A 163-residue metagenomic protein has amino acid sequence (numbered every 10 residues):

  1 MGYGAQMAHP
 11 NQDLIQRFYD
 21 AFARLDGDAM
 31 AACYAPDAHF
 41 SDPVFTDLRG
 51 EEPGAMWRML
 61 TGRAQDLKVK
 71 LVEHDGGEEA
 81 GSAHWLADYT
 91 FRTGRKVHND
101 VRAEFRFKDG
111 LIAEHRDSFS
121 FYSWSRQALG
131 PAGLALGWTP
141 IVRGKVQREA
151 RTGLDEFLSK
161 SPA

Functional and structural regions predicted by a protein language model:
M1-A32, P36, R148-A163: Short, low-complexity N-terminal intrinsically disordered segments enriched in polar/charged residues
Y3-G4, T61-A163: A beta-strand edge to alpha-helix "cap/lid" segment located at domain peripheries
P10, E52, V97: Soluble or luminal CAZymes and related metallo-dependent hydrolases
I15, F22, Y34, P53 (+3 more regions): Hydrophobic alpha-helical core bundles mediating ligand binding, dimerization, or RNAP-core interactions
I15-F18, M30-A31, A38, P53 (+3 more regions): Hydrophobic pocket/interface hotspot
G27-A31, A35-A80: A solvent-exposed, acidic/Ser-Thr-rich amphipathic alpha-helical stretch
